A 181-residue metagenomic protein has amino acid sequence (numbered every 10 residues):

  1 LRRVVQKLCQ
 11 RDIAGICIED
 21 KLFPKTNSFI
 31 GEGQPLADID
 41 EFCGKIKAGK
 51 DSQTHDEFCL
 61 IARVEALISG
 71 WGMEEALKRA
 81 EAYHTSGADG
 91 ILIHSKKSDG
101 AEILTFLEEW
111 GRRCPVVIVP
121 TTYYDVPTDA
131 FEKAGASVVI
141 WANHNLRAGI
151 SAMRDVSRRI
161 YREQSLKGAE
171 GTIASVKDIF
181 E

Functional and structural regions predicted by a protein language model:
L1-S137, A148-R154, R158: Alpha/beta enzyme core
D51, H144-E181: Extended, intrinsically disordered, low-complexity segments
I140: Active-site loops and adjacent core secondary-structure elements that bind or stabilize anionic groups
